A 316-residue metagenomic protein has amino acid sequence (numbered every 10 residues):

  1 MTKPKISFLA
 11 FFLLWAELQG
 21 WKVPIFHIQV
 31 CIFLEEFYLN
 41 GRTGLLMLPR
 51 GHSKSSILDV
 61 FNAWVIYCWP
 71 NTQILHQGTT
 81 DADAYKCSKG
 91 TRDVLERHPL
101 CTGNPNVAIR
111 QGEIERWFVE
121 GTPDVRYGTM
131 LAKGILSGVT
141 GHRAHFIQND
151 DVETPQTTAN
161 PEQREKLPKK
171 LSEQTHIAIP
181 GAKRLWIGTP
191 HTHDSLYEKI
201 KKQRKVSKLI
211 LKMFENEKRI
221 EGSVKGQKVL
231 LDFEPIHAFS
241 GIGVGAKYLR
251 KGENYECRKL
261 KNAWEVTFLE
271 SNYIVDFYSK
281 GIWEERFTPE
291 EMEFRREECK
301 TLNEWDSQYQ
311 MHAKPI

Functional and structural regions predicted by a protein language model:
M1-T43: Pre-P-loop entry segment of helicase/translocase ATPase cores
G41-V60: Walker A/P-loop
I57-W69: Walker A/P-loop NTP-binding motif
Q77-V139: Conserved nucleotide-state-sensing and coupling region of NTP-binding domains
E115-E173: Conserved RecA-like ASCE ATPase "motif II neighborhood" in helicase/translocase motors
E162-R219: ASCE P-loop NTPase helicase motor core
I220-K247, K261, T267-I316: ATPase catalytic-site recognition across NTP-hydrolyzing enzymes
Y248-Y255: Conserved beta-strand/loop element in small beta-rich adapter and peptidoglycan-binding domains
